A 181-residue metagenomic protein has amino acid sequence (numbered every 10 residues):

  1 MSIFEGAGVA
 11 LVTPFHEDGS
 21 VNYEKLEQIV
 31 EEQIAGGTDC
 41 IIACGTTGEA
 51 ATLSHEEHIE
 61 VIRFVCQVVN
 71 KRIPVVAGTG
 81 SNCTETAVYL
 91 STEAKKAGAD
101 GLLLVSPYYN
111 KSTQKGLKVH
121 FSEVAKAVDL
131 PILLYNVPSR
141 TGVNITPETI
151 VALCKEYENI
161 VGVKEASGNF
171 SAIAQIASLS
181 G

Functional and structural regions predicted by a protein language model:
S2-V9, T13-G142, A152: Active-site beta->alpha loop and helix N-cap motifs at the rims of alpha/beta catalytic domains
K126-A127, R140-G181: Catalytic alpha/beta core domains of metabolic enzymes, predominantly
